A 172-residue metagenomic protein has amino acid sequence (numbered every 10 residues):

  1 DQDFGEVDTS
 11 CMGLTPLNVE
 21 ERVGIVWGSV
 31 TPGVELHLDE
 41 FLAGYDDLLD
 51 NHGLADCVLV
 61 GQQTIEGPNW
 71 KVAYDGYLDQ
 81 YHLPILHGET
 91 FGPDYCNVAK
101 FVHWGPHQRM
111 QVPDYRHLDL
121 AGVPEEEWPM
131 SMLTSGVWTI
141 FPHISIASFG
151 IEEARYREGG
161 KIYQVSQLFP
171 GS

Functional and structural regions predicted by a protein language model:
D1-L14, N18: Long, hydrophobic, well-ordered secondary-structure blocks that form the structural core and pocket-lining surfaces
L17-S172: C-terminal catalytic domain of Rieske-type non-heme iron oxygenases
